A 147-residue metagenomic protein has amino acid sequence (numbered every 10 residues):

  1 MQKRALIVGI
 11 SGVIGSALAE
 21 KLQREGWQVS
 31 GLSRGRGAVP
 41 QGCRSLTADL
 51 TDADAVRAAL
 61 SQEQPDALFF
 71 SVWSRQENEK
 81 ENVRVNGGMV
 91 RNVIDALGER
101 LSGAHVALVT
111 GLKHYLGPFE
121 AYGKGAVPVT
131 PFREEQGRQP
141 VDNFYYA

Functional and structural regions predicted by a protein language model:
K3-E25: N-terminal Rossmann NAD(P)H-binding glycine-rich loop of SDR-like oxidoreductase domains
V8, L32, S71, V106-L112: SDR active-site strand-loop-helix element
S16-L18, Q41, E79-K80, G117-F119: Short glycine-/acidic-enriched loop or helix-start segments at secondary-structure transitions that form or flank
W27-R34: Conserved glycine-rich Rossmann-like NAD(P)H-binding loop of the short-chain dehydrogenase/reductase
Q28, D66, G103: Residue-level detector of anion-binding/catalytic polar loops
G37, R44-G98: NAD(P)H-binding glycine-rich loop region in Rossmannoid oxidoreductase-like domains and their noncatalytic homologs
K80-E81, G88-F144: Conserved Rossmann-fold NAD(P)-dependent oxidoreductase catalytic core, especially the SDR/UDP-sugar
